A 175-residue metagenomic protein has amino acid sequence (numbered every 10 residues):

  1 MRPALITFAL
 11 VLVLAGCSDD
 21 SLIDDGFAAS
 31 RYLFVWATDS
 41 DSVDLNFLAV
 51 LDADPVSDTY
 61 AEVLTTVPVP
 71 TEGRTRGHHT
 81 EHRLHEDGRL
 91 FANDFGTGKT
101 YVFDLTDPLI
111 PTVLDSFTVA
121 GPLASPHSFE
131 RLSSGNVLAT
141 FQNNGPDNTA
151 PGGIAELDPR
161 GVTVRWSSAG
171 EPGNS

Functional and structural regions predicted by a protein language model:
L14-G16: C-terminal motif of bacterial Sec signal peptides marking the signal peptidase cleavage site
S21-A29, H78-E86, F129-S133: Structural signature of eukaryotic scaffold interfaces centered on beta-propeller domains
L22-D41, L48-L51: An edge-strand/N-cap motif at the start of beta-rich repeat modules
Y32-V35, R89-A92, V137-L138: Conserved beta-propeller blade signature
D41-D44, F95-G98, P146-P151: Short, solvent-exposed loop/turn segments at conserved positions within beta-propeller repeat blades
F47-A49, K99-Y101, G153-A155: A short loop-to-beta-strand structural motif that recurs across blades of beta-propeller domains
A53-T75: A short helix->beta-strand "capping" segment at the edge of beta-propeller domains
L105-S175: Asp-box/WD-like beta-propeller blade repeats and closely related beta-sheet repeat scaffolds
